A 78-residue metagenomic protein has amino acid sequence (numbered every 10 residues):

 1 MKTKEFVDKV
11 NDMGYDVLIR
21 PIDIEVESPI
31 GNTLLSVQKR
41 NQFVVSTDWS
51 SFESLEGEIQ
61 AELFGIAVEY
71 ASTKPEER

Functional and structural regions predicted by a protein language model:
M1-R78: Structural boundary micro-motifs
